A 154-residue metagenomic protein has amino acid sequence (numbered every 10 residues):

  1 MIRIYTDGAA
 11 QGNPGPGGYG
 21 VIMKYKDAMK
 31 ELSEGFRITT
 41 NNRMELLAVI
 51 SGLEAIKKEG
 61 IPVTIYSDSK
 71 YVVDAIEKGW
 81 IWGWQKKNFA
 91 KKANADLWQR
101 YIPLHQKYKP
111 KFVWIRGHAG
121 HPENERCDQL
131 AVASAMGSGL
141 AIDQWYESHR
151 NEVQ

Functional and structural regions predicted by a protein language model:
M1-L47, L53-I61, Q129, A133 (+2 more regions): RNase H-like nuclease fold core
T6-P16, I50-R126, L130, A135: RNase H catalytic domain
Q106, R150-N151: Short linear sequence elements within intrinsically disordered, low-complexity coil regions
